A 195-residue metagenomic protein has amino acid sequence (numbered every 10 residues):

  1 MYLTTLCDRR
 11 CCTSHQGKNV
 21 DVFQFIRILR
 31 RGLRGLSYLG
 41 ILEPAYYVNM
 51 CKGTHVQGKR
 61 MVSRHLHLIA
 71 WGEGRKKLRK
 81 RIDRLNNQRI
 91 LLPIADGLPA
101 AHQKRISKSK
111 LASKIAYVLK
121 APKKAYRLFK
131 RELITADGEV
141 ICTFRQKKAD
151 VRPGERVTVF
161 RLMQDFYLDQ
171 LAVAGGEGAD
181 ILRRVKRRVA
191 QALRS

Functional and structural regions predicted by a protein language model:
M1-V62, G72-S195: Right-hand nucleic-acid polymerase module
L66-L68: Extended, non-transmembrane interaction/recognition domains
